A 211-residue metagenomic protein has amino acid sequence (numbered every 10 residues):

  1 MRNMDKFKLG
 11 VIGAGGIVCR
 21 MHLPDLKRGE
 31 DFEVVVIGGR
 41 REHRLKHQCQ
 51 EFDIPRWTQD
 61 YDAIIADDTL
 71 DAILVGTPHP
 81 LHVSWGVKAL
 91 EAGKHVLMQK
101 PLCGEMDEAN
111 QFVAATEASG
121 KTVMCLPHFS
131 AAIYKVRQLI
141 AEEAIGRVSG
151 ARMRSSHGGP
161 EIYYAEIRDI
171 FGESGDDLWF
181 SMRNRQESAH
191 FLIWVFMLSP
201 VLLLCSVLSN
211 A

Functional and structural regions predicted by a protein language model:
M1-F52: N-terminal Rossmann-like dinucleotide-binding module
I12-G13, G38, G76, L126 (+1 more regions): Short hydrophobic segments within beta-strands
G13-H22, I64-I73, T77, G93: A broad helix-preferring feature
V18, T58, M98-Q99, V123-C125 (+1 more regions): Hydrophobic residues in well-ordered beta-strands that form the structural core
F32-V36, I54, D71-I73, V123 (+1 more regions): Short active-site oxyanion
I54-Y61: Conserved SAM-binding strand-loop segment of SAM-dependent methyltransferases
A72-H79, V83-H128, E143: Beta-strand-loop-alpha-helix segment that lines the small-molecule cofactor/substrate pocket of alpha/beta enzymes
T122, S130-A211: Predominantly a Rossmann-like dinucleotide-binding segment in NAD(P)-dependent oxidoreductases
